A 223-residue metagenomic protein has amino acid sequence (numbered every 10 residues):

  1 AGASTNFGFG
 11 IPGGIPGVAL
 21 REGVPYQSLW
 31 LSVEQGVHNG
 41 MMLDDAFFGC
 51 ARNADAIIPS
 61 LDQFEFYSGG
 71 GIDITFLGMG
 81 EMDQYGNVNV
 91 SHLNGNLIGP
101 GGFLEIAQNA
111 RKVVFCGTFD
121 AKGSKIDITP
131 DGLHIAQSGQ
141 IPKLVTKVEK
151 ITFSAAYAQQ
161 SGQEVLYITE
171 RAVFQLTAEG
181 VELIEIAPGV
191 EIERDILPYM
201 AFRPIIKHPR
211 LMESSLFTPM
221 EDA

Functional and structural regions predicted by a protein language model:
A1-N53: N-terminal active-site beta-alpha-beta segment that forms phosphate/nucleotide-binding and substrate-recognition loops
G40-D222: Conserved phosphate- and dinucleotide-binding cores of soluble alpha/beta proteins, encompassing both enzyme active
